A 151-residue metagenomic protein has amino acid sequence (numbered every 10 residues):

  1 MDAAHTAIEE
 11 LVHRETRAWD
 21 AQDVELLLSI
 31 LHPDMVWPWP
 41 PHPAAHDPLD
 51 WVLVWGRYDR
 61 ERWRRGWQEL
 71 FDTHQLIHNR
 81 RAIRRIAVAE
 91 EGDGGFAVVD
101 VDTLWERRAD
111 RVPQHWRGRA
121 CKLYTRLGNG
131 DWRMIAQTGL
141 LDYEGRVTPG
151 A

Functional and structural regions predicted by a protein language model:
M1-W37, P41, A82, D110 (+1 more regions): Short, low-complexity N-terminal intrinsically disordered segments enriched in polar/charged residues
V24-G92: A solvent-exposed, acidic/Ser-Thr-rich amphipathic alpha-helical stretch
P38, V98-D100, I135: Beta-strand residues in well-ordered beta-sheet regions across diverse protein folds
W39, A89, R107-R108, L127: Acidic surface patches and DE-rich sequence motifs
A45-H46, W105-R107, Y143: Short, solvent-exposed loop/turn segments at secondary-structure junctions
W67, R81-A87, V101-W105, R119-T125 (+1 more regions): Hydrophobic/aromatic beta-strand elements that line small-molecule binding cavities or substrate pockets in beta-rich
F96, H115-P149: Short beta-strand edge/turn micro-motifs at domain boundaries
L104-H115: Short, cysteine-centered beta-strand-loop-beta hairpins and adjacent loop/turn segments enriched in charged/polar
